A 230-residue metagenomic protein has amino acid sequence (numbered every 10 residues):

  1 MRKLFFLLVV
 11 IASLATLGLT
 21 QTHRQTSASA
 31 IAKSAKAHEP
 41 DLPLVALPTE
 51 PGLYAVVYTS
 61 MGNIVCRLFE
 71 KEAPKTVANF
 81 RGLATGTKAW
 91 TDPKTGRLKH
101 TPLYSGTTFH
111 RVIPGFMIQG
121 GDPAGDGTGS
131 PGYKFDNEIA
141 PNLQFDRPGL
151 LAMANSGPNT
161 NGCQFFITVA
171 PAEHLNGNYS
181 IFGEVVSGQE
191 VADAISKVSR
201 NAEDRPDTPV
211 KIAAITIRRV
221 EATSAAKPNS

Functional and structural regions predicted by a protein language model:
R2-S230: Cyclophilin-like peptidyl-prolyl cis-trans isomerases
